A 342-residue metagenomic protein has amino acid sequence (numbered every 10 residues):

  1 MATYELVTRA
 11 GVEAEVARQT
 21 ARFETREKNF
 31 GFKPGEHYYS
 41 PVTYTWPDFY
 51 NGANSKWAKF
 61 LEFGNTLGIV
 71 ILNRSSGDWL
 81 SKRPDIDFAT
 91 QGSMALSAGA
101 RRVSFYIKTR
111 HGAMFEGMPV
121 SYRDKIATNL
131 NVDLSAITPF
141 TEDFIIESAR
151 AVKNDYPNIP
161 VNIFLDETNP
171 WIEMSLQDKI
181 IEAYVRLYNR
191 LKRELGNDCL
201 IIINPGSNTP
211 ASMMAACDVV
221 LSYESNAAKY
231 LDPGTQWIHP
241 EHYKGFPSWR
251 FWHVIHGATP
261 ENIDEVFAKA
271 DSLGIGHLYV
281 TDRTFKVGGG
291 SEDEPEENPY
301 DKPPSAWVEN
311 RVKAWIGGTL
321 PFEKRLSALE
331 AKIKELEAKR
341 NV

Functional and structural regions predicted by a protein language model:
M1-A2: Sec-dependent, cleavable N-terminal signal peptides
T8-P321: Glycan-processing catalytic domains of CAZymes
P321-K324, A328, E335: Alpha-helical coiled-coil heptad-register detector
A331-V342: Helical coiled-coil/dimerization "stalks" and their immediately adjacent regulatory linkers at helix->disorder
